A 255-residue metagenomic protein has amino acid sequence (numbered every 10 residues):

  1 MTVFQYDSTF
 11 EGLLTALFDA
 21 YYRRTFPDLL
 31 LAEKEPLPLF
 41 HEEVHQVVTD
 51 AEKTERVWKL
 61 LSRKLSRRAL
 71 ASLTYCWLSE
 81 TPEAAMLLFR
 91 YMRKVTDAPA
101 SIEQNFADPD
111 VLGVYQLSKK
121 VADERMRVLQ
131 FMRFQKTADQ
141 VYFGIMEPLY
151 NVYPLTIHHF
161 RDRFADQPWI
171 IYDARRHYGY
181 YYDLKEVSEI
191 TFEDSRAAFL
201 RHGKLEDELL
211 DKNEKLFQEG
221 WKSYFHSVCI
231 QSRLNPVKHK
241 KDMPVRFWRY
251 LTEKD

Functional and structural regions predicted by a protein language model:
M1-A51: N-terminal ordered "arm"
V3-E11, E43, V47, Q104-A107 (+2 more regions): Short, charged/polar micro-motifs that form catalytic or ligand-binding hotspots
G12-R23, F89-K94, H158-D162, E219-H226: Short, hydrophobic/amphipathic alpha-helical patches that form generic packing surfaces within helical domains
L31-L129: Charged, alpha-helical interface segments at or near domain boundaries
H45-K53, E186-L200: Acidic, Ser/Thr-rich peripheral helices and adjacent loops at domain boundaries
A71-C76, N105, A174, R233-K240: Short coil/turn segments at secondary-structure boundaries
S101-S195: Internal, well-folded beta-alpha domain core
P168, Y180, R196, L200-D255: Long, compositionally biased intrinsically disordered terminal regions
